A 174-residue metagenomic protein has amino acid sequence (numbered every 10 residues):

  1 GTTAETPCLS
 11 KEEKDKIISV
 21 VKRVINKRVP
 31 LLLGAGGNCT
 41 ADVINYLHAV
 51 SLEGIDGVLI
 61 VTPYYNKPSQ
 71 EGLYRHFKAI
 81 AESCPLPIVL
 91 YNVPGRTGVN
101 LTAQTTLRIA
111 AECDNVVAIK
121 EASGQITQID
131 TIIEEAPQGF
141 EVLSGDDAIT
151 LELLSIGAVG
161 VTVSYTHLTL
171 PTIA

Functional and structural regions predicted by a protein language model:
G1-G98: Active-site beta->alpha loop and helix N-cap motifs at the rims of alpha/beta catalytic domains
G57, Y65-P68, L73, K78-L154: Ligand/cofactor pocket segment of small-molecule handling proteins
S144-D146, V159-Y165: Short acidic/histidine-rich active-site segments
T166-T172: Conserved small/polar residues in nucleotide/adenosyl-binding loops
